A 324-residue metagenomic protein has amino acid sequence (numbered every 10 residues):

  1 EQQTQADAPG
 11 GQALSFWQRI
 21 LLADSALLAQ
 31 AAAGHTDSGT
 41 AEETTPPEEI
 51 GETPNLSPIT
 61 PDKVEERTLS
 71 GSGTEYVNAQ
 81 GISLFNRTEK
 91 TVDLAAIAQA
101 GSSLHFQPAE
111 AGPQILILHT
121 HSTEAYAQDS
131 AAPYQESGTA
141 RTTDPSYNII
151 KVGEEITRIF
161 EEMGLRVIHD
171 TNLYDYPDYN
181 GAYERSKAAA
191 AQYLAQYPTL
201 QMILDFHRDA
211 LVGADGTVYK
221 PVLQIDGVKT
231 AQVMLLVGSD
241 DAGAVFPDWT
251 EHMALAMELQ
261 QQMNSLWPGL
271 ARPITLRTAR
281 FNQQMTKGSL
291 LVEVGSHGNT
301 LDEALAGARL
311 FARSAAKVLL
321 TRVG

Functional and structural regions predicted by a protein language model:
D7, G11-T120, A125-D129: Non-catalytic propeptide/linker segments at domain boundaries
G101, E110-P113, P198-Q201, V228-Q232 (+1 more regions): Extracytoplasmic
S122-A125, L173-P177, R208-G213, D240-G243 (+2 more regions): Solvent-exposed loop/turn segments at secondary-structure junctions within structured extracellular/periplasmic domains
Q128-K151: Glycine- and acidic-residue-enriched helix-capping/strand-helix junction motifs
E136-T139, L211-P247: A short, glycine/acidic-enriched catalytic loop
T143-V222: Catalytic-core regions of hydrolytic enzymes
D248-T275: Active-site-adjacent substrate-binding region of metalloamidase/peptidase-like peptide-processing proteins
A271-G324: Active-site-adjacent mobile loop/cap segments within catalytic or ligand-binding domains
